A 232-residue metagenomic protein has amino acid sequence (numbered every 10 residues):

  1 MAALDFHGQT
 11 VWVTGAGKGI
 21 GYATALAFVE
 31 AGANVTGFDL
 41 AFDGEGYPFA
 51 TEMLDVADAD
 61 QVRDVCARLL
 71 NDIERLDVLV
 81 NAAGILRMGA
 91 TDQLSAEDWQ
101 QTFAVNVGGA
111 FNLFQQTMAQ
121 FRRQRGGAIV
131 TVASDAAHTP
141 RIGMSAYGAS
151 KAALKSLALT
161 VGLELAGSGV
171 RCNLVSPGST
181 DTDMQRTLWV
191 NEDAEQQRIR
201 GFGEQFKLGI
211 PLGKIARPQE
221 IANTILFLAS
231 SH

Functional and structural regions predicted by a protein language model:
A90-T91, D98-Q100, F206: Substrate-binding pocket helix/loop in short-chain dehydrogenase/reductase
D92, T139-S145, G167-S168, G213 (+1 more regions): Active-site loop immediately N-terminal to the catalytic Tyr-X3-Lys motif of short-chain dehydrogenase/reductase
L94, P140-G148, T160, L188: Active-site loop-to-helix junction immediately N-terminal to the catalytic Tyr of the SDR YXXXK motif in Rossmann-fold
F111, K214-H232: C-terminal substrate-recognition "lid" of short-chain dehydrogenase/reductases
F114, S150, A158: Active-site helix of classical SDR
A119, L163-E164: Alpha-helical segment proximal to the catalytic Tyr-Lys
S134: Residue(s) in the substrate-gating loop at a strand-loop-helix junction that position the organic substrate next
